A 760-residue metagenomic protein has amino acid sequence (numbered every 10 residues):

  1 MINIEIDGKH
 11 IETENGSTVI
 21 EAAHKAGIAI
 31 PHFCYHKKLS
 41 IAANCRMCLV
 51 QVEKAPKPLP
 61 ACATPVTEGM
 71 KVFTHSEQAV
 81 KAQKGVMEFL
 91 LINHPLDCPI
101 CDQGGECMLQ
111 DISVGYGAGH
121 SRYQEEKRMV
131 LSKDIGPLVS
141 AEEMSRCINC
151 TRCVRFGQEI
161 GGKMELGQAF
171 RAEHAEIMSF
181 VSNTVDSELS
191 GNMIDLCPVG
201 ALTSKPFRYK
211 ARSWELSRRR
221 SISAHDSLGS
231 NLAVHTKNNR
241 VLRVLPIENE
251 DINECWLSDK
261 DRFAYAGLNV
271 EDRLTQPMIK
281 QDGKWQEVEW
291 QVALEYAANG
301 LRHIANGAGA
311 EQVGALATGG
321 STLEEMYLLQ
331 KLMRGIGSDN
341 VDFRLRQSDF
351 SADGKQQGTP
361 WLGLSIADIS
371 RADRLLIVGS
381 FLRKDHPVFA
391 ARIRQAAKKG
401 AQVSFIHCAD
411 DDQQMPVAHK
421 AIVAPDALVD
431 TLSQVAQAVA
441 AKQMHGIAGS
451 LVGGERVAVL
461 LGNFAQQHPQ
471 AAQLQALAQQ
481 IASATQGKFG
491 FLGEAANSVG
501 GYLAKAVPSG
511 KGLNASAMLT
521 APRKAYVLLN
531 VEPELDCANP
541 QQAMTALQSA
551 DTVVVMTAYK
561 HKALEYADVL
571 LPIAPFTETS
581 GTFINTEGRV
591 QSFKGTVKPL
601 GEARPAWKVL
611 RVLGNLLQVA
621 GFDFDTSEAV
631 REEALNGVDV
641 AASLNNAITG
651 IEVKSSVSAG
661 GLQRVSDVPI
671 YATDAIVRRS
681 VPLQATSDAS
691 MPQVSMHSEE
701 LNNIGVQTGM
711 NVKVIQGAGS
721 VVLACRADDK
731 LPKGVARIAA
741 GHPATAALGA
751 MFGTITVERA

Functional and structural regions predicted by a protein language model:
M1-H24, H32, H36, Q51-A55 (+5 more regions): N-terminal export/assembly segments and adjacent metallocofactor-ligating motifs of anaerobic energy-metabolism
Y35, Q312, Q330, R371 (+9 more regions): A cross-kingdom feature strongest in bacterial/archaeal respiratory oxidoreductases
Y35-A42, T64-P65, R171, Q716: Short, glycine-/polar-rich solvent-exposed loops and beta-turns at beta-strand/coil boundaries
C45-P65: N-terminal single-stranded DNA-binding subdomain of primase/primase-helicase replication proteins
H174, K210-S217, T318-G320, D349-F350 (+3 more regions): A glycine-rich phosphate-binding loop feature that marks nucleotide/adenosyl-phosphate handling sites
S338-S351, G400-D410, A484-G500, A550-K560: A generic structural motif
C408-A409, M415-M444, A471-L474, Q480 (+4 more regions): Short alpha-helices
E455-T520: A glycine-rich, hydrophobic/aromatic-adjacent loop/helix-cap motif
